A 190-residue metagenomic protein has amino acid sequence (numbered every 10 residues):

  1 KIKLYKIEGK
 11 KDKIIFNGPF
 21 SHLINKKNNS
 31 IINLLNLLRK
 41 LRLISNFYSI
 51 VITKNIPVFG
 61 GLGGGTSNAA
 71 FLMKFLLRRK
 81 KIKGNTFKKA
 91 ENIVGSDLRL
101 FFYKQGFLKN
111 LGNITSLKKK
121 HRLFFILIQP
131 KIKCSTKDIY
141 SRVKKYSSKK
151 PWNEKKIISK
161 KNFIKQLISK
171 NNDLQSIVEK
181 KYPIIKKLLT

Functional and structural regions predicted by a protein language model:
K1-G60, L77-R78, I82, Q129: ATP-binding N-lobe of GHMP and related small-molecule kinases
I14, N29, F101-T190: Conserved, helical-rich catalytic subdomain that frames metal- and/or nucleotide-binding sites in enzyme alpha/beta
I32, A70-K74, Y140: Predominant activation on well-ordered alpha-helical scaffold segments within soluble catalytic domains
N33, T86, K187: Short Gly/charged-rich anion-binding patches and loops
G60-F87, L100: DPxDG-like acidic metal-binding loop motif
